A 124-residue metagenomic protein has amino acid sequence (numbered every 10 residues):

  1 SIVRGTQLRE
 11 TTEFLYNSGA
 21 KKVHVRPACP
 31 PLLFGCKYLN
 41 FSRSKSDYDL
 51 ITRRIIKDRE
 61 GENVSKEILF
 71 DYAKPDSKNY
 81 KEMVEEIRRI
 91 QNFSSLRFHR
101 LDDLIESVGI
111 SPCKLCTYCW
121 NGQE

Functional and structural regions predicted by a protein language model:
S1-E124: PRPP-associated nucleotide enzymes
